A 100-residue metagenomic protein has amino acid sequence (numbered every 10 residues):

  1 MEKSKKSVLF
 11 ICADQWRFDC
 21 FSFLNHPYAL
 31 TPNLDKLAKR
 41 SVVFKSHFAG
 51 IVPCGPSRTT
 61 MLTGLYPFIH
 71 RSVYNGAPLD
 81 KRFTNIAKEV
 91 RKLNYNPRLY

Functional and structural regions predicted by a protein language model:
M1-Y100: Formylglycine-dependent sulfatase
